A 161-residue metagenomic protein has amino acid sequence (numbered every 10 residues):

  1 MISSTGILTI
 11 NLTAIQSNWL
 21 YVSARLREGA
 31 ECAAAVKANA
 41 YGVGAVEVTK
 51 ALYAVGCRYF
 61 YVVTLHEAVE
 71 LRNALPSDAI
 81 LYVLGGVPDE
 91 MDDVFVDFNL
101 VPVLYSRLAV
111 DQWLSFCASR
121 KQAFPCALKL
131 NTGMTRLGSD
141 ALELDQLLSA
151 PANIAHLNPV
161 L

Functional and structural regions predicted by a protein language model:
I2, I7-T9, S17, A30-L161: Active-site-proximal beta-alpha core segment in soluble small-molecule metabolic enzymes
I15-N18, V22: Alpha-helical packing segments of well-folded alpha/beta enzyme cores
R25: Conserved PLP-enzyme active-site core in the AAT-like
